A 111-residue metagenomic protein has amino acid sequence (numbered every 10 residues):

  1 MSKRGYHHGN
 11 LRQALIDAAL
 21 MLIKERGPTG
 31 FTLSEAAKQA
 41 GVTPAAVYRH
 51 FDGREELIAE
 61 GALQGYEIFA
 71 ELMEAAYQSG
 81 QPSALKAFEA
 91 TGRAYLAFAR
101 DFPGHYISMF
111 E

Functional and structural regions predicted by a protein language model:
M1-N10, M21, Q81: N-terminal intrinsically disordered/low-complexity leader segments
A14, A18, L22-E56, E60: Helix-turn-helix
L15-I23, G65, F69, Y95 (+1 more regions): Short hydrophobic clusters on alpha-helical segments that form packing/core surfaces in small helical domains
I23, L57-G65, L72, M109: Alpha-helical DNA-contacting segments of helix-turn-helix folds
T32, Y106-F110: Short, hydrophobic secondary-structure boundary micro-motifs
Q39-G41, G65-L72, D101-H105: Amphipathic, well-ordered alpha-helical segments in soluble domains
E74-G104: Hydrophobic alpha-helical connector segments
